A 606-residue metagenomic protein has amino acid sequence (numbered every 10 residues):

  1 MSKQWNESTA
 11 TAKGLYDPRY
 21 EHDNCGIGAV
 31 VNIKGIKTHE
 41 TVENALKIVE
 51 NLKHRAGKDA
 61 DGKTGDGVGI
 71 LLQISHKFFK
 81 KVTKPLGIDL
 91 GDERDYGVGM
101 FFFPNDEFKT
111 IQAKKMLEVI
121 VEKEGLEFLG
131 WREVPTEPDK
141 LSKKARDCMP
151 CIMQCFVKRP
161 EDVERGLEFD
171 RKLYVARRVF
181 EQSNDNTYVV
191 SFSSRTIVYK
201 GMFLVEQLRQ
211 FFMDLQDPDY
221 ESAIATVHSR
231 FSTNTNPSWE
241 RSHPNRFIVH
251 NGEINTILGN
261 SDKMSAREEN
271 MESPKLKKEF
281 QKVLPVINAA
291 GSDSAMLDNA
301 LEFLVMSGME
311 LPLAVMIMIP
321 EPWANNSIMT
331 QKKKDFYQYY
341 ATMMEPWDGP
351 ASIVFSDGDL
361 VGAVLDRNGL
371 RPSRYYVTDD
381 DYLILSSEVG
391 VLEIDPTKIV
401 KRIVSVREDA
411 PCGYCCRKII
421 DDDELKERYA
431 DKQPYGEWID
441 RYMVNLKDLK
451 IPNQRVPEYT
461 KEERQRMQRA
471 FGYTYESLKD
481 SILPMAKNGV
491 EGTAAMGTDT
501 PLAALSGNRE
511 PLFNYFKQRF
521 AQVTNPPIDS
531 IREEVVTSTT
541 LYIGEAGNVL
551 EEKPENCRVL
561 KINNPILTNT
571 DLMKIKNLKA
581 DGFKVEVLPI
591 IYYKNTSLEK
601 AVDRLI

Functional and structural regions predicted by a protein language model:
S2-N548, K553-E555, T568, L578: Conserved short alpha-helical segments that host acidic/polar catalytic motifs at enzyme active sites
K277-Q281, W323, K579-A601: Gly-rich Lys/Arg/Thr-decorated short loops/hinges at beta-loop-alpha junctions or inter-strand turns that position
R558, I562-T570: Catalytic domains of riboflavin
N569-F583: Conserved oxyanion/phosphate-binding beta-strand-loop segments in alpha/beta enzyme cores
I606: Conserved structured catalytic cores and adjacent interaction surfaces of nucleotide-binding/hydrolyzing enzymes
